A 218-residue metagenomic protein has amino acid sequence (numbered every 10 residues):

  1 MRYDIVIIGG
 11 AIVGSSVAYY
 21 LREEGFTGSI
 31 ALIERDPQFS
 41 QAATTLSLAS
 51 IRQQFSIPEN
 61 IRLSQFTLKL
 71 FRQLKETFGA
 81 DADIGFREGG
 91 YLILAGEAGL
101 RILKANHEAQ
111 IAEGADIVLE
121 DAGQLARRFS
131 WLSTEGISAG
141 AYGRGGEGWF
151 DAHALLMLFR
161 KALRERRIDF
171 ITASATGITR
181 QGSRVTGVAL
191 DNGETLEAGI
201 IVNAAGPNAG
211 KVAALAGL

Functional and structural regions predicted by a protein language model:
M1-V13, A31: Beta1/beta-strand and adjacent pyrophosphate-binding region of the FAD-binding site in flavoprotein oxidoreductases
G10, G96, A205-G206: Glycine-rich, N-terminal phosphate-binding loop of Rossmann-like dinucleotide-binding domains
A18, R22, A162: Gly/Ala-rich phosphate-binding loop of Rossmann-like dinucleotide-binding domains, activating on the conserved
R22-T44: Glycine-rich FAD pyrophosphate-binding loop
R35, A122, A175: Active-site loop/turn elements of alpha/beta-hydrolase fold enzymes, especially the short glycine-/histidine-rich
L48-R128: Dinucleotide-binding Rossmann-like beta1-alpha1 core, especially the glycine-rich loop that anchors the ADP
Y142-I200, A204-K211: Helical element adjacent to the flavin cofactor pocket in flavoenzyme catalytic cores
K211-L218: Glycine-rich beta-alpha-beta "Rossmann" dinucleotide-binding loop(s) and their flanking helix/strand
